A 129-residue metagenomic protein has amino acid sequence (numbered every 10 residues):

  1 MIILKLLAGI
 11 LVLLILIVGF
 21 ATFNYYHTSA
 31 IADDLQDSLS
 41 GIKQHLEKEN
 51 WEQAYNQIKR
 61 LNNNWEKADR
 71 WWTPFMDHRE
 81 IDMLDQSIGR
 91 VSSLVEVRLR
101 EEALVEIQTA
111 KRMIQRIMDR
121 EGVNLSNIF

Functional and structural regions predicted by a protein language model:
M1-L4: N-terminal hydrophobic targeting signals that begin at the initiator methionine
A8-A21: Hydrophobic membrane-insertion alpha-helices, especially the h-region of bacterial N-terminal signal peptides
N24-H27, I31, M76: Juxtamembrane interface helices immediately C-terminal to a transmembrane segment
T28-H45: Alpha-helical transmembrane signal-anchor/signal-peptide segments
I42, L46-Q53, R98: Short helix-adjacent coil turns
W51-L94: Extracytoplasmic/periplasmic/luminal assembly and interaction segments in envelope/secretory/respiratory proteins
H78-N127: Structured, soluble extracytoplasmic/luminal domains of envelope-associated proteins
